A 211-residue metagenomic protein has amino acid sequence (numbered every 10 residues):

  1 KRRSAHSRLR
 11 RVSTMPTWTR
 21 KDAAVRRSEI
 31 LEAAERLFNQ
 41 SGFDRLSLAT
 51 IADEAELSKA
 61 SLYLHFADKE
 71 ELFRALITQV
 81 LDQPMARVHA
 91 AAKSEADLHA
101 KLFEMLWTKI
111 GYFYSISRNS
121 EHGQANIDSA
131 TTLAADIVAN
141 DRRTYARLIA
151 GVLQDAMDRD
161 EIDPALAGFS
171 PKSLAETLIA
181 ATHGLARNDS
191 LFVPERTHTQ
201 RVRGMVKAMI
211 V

Functional and structural regions predicted by a protein language model:
K1-V25, P164: N-terminal intrinsically disordered/low-complexity leader segments
W18, S120-D128, A135, A139 (+1 more regions): Hydrophobic/aromatic-rich alpha-helical bundle segments in the mid-to-C-terminal region
A23, F73, I77, L81 (+1 more regions): Amphipathic, non-transmembrane alpha-helical scaffold segments
E29, A33, L37-E71, A75: Helix-turn-helix
L31, F103-W107, A146, A150-Q154 (+3 more regions): An amphipathic alpha-helix signature
A33-L37, T108, Y112, A181: Short amphipathic alpha-helical elements of helix-turn-helix/winged-helix folds
A75, Q79, H89-S115, P171-L178: Hydrophobic alpha-helical connector segments
